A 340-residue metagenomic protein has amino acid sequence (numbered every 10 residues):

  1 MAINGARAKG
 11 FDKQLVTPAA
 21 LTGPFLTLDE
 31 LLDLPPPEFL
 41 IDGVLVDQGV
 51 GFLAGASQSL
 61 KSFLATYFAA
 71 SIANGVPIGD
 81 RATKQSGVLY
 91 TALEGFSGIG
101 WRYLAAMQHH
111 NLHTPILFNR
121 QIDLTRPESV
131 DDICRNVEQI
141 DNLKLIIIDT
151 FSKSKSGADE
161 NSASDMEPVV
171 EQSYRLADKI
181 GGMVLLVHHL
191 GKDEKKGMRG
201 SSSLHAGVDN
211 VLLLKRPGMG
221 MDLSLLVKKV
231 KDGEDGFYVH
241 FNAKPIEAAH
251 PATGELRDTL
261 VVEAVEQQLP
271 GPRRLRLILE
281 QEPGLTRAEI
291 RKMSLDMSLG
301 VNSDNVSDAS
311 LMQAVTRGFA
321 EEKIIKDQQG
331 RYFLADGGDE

Functional and structural regions predicted by a protein language model:
M1-V16: N-terminal nucleic-acid engagement/recognition segments and initiation subdomains in replication, restriction
Q14-H110, L186, S202, L213 (+1 more regions): The Walker A/P-loop phosphate-binding site
Q14-P18, P24-F25, E138-N142, K179 (+1 more regions): C-terminal regions of RecA-like/P-loop NTPase motor modules
T17-A19, P35, L40-I41, A56-S57 (+3 more regions): Conserved inter-motif catalytic segment of the P-loop NTP-binding fold
F52-L53, Q58, S62-F63, L145 (+1 more regions): Phosphate-binding/switch region of NTP-binding enzymes
T66, A70, C134-E138, Y174: A structural alpha-helix within SAM-dependent methyltransferase catalytic domains
S152-S156, L190-D193, M297: A short, flexible beta-alpha/helix-coil linker loop
